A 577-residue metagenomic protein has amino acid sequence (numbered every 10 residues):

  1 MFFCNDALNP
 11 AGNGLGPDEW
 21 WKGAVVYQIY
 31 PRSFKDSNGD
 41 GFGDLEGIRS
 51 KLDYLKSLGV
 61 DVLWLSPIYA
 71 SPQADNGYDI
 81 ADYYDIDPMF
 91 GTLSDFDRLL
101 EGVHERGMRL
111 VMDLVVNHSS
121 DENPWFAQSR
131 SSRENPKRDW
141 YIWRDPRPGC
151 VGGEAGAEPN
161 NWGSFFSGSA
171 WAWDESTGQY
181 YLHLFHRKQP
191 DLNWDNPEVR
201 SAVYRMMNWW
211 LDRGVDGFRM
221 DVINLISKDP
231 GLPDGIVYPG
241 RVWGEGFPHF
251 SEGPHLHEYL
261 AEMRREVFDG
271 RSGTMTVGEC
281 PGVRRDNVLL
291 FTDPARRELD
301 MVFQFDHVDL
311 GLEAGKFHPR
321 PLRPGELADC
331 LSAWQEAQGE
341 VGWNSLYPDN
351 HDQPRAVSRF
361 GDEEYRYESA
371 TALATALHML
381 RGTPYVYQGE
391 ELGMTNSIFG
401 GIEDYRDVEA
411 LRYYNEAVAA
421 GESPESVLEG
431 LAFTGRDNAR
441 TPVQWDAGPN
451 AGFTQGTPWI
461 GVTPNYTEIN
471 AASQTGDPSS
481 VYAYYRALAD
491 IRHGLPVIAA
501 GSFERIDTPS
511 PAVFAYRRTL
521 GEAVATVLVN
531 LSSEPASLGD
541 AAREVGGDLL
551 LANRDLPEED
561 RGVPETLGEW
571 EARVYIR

Functional and structural regions predicted by a protein language model:
M1-A70, D97, E101-V103, T383-V386 (+2 more regions): Carbohydrate-interacting/catalytic domains
F2-N208, D212, L225-R284, V443 (+1 more regions): Acidic/aromatic-lined carbohydrate-recognition and catalytic surfaces of CAZymes acting on diverse glycans
S57, E105, D212-G214, E340 (+2 more regions): Alpha-helix termination/capping residues and helix-transition junctions
L63, F218-M220: Hydrophobic residues within beta-strands of alpha/beta enzymes
Q73-G77, V288-A295, R517-R518, E565: Short glycine-biased active-site loop of nucleotidyltransferases that positions the nucleotide triphosphate and helps
D121-N161, L260, R264-P442, A447: Conserved alpha/beta catalytic core and glycan-binding cleft of carbohydrate-active enzymes
P190-R200, F247-E252, A356-E368, E429 (+1 more regions): Active-site rim elements
P239-V242, L310, D352-R355, M394 (+1 more regions): Short acidic (Asp/Glu) and glycine-rich catalytic loops that position anionic groups and cofactors
